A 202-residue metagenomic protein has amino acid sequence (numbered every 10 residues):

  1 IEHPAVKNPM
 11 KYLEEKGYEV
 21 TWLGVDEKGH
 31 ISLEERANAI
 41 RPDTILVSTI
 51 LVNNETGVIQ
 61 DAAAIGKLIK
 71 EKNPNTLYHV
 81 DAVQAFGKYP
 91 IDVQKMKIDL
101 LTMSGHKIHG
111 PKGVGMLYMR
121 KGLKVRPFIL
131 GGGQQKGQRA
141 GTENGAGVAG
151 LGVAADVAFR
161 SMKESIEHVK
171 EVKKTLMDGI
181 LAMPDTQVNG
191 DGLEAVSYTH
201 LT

Functional and structural regions predicted by a protein language model:
I1-L201: Pyridoxal 5′-phosphate
